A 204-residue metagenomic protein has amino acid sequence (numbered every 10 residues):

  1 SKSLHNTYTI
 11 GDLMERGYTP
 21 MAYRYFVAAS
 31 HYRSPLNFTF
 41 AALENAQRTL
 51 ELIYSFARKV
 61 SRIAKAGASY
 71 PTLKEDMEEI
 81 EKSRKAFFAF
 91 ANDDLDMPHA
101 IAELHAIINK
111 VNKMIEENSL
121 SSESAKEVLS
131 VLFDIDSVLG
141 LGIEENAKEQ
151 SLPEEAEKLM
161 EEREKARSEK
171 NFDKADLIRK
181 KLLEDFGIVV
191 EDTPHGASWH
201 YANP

Functional and structural regions predicted by a protein language model:
S1-K2, N6-P204: Structural preference for alpha-helix termini/caps and helix-kink/transition segments
